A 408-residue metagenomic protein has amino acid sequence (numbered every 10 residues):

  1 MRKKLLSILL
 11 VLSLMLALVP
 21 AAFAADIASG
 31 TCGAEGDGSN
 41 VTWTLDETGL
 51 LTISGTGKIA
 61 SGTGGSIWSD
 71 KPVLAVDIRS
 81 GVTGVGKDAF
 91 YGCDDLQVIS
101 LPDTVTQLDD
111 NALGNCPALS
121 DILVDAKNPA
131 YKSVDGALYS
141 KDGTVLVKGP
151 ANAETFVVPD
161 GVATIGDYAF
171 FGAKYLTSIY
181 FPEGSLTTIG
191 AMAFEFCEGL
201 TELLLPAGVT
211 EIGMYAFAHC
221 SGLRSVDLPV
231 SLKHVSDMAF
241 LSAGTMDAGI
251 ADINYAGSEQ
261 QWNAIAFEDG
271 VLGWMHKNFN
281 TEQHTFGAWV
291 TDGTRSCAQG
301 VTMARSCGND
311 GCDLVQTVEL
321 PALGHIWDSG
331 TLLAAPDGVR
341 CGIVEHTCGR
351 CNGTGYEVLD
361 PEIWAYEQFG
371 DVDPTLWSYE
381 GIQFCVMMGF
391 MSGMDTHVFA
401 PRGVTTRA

Functional and structural regions predicted by a protein language model:
L9-A17: Bacterial N-terminal signal peptides
L14, W43, I53, V76 (+9 more regions): Extracellular/surface recognition and adhesion modules
L16-A28: Sec-dependent signal peptide cleavage junction
A25-D94, A169-G172, F196, A218 (+4 more regions): Surface-exposed repetitive/solenoidal architectures
D46-T56, K71-G84, D94-Q107, C116-G136 (+9 more regions): Structural signature of tandem-repeat unit edges
K87-A89, D110-A112, D167-A169, G190-A193 (+2 more regions): Consensus positions within tandem repeat domains that build extended binding/scaffold surfaces
V157, G161, E282-W364: Extracellular modular ligand-binding repeats in secreted and cell-surface proteins
L376-M388, D395-A408: Short, solvent-exposed alpha-helical surface patches in non-cytosolic proteins
